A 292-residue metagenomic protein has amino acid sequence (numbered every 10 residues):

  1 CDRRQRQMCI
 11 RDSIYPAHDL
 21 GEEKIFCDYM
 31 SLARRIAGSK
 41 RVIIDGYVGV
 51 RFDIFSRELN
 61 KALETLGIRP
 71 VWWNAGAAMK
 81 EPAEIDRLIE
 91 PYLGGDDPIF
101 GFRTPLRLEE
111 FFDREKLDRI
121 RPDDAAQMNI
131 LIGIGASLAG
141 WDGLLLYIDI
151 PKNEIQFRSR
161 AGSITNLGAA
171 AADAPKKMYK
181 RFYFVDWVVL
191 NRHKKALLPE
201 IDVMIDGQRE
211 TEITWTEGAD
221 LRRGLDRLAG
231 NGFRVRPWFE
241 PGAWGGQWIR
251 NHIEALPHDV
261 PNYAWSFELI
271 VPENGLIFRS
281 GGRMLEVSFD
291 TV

Functional and structural regions predicted by a protein language model:
C1-R6, I10: Single conserved hydrophobic/aromatic residue that forms the stacking wall/gate of nucleotide- or nucleobase-binding
R11-M30, E64-M128: ATP-dependent small-molecule kinase phosphotransfer cores that center on conserved nucleotide phosphate-binding segments
H18-K61: Glycine-rich P-loop/Walker A and Walker A-like loops and their local beta1-loop-alpha1 context in P-loop NTPases
I44-G49, I132-G135, Q208: Structural motif
A62-L66, E115-A169: ATP-dependent NMP and nucleoside kinases share a basic, alpha-helical "lid"
A136, A161-L225, R236-P237: Small-molecule kinase domains that catalyze NTP-dependent phosphoryl transfer to phosphate-bearing small molecules
W248, H252-N262, E268-I270, S280-M284: Preference for solvent-exposed, low-hydrophobicity sequence contexts
P272-V292: A eukaryote-biased signal for long
